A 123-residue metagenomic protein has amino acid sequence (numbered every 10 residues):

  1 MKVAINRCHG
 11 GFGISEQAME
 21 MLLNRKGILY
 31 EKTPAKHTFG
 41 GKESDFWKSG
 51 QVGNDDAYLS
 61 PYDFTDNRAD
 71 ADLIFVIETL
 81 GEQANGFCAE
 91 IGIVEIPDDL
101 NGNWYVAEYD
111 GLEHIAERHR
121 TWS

Functional and structural regions predicted by a protein language model:
M1-S123: Catalytic phosphate/metal-binding cores of nucleic-acid and nucleotide-processing enzymes, i.e., regions that mediate
